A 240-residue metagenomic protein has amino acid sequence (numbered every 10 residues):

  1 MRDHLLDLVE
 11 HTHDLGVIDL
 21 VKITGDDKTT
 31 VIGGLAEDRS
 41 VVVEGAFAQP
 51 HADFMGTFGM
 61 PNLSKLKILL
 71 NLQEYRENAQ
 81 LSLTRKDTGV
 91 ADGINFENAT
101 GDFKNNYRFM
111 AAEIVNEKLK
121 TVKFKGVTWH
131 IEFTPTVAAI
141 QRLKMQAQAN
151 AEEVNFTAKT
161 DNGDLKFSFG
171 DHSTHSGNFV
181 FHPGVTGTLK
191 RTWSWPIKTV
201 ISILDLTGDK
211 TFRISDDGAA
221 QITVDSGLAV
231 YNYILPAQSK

Functional and structural regions predicted by a protein language model:
M1-H13, K22, D27-A149, T157-K240: DNA polymerase sliding clamps and clamp-related checkpoint/processivity subunits
V17, E152-E153: Helix-loop-beta junctions that constitute the ligand-sensing/allosteric loops of cytosolic regulatory sensor domains
